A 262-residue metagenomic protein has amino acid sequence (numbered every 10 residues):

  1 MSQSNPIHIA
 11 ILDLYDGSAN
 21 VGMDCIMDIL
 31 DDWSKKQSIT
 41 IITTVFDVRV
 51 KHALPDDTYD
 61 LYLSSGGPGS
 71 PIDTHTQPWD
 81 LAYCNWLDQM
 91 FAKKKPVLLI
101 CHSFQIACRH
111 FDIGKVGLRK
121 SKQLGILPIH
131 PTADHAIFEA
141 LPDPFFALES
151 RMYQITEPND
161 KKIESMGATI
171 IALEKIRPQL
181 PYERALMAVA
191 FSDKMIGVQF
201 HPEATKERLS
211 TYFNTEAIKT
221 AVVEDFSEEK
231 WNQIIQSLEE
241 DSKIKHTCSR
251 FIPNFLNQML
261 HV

Functional and structural regions predicted by a protein language model:
M1-C84, K93, E216, V223-V262: N-terminal beta1-alpha1 cap of cysteine-dependent amidohydrolase-like domains
I7, I39-I41, K95, F145 (+2 more regions): A structural micro-motif
I11, V45, L98-C101, E149 (+1 more regions): A structural signal for short, well-ordered beta-strand segments and their strand-loop junctions that often border
D16-G17, K51, G67-S70, F104-I106 (+3 more regions): Short, solvent-exposed loop/turn segments at secondary-structure junctions
S65, I100-H102, S150, L173: Short His-Asn-centered micro-motif
P68-H135: Cysteine-nucleophile active-site neighborhood
R109-E207: Pocket-forming structural segment of enzyme catalytic cores
E164-V262: C-terminal and late-domain segments of enzyme folds
